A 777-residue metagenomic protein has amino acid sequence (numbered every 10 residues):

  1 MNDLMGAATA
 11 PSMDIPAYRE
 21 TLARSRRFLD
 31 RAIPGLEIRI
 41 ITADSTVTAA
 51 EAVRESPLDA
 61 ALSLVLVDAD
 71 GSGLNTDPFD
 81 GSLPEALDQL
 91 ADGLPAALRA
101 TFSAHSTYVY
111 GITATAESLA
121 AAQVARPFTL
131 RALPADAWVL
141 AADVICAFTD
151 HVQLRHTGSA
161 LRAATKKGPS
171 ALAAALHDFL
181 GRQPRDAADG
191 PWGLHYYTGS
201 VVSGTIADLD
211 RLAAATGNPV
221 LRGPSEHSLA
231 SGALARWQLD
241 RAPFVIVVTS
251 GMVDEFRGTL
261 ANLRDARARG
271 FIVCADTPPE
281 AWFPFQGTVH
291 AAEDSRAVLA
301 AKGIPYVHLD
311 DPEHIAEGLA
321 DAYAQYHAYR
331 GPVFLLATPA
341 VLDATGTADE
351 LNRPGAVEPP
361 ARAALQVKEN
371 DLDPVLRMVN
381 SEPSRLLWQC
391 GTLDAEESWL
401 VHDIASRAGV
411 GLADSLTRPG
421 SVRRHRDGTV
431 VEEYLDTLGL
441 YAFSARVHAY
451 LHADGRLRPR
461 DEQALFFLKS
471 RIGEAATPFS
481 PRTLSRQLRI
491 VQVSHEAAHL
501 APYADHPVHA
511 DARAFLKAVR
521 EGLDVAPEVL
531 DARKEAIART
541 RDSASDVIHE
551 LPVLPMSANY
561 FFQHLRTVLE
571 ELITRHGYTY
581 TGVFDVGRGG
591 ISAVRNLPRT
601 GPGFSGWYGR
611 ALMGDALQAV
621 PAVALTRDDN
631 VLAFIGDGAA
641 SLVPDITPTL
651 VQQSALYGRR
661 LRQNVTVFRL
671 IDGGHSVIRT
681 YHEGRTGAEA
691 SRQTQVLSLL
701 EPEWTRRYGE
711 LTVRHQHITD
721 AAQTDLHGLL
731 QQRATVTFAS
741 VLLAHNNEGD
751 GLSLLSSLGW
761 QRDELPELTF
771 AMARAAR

Functional and structural regions predicted by a protein language model:
G71-G73, D77-L94, H227-A230, L234-A242 (+7 more regions): Glycine-rich, anion-gripping cofactor-binding loops and their flanking helix/strand elements in enzyme active sites
T115, L119-Q123, C274-I315, P339-V341 (+7 more regions): Glycine-rich, acidic loop regions that bind phosphate or pyrophosphate groups
T129, A242, Q286-Y329, S444-L451 (+3 more regions): Conserved thiamine diphosphate
F148-L172, V333, S480-D585, R692 (+1 more regions): Phosphate/pyrophosphate-binding active-site segments
R155-G168, G217, E293, L299-K302 (+3 more regions): Conformationally flexible catalytic loops at phosphate/diphosphate-handling active centers
T165-N262: N-terminal cofactor/phosphate-binding cores enriched in small/glycine residues, especially glycine-rich loops such as
G168-D210, A538-R627, A775-R777: Active-site diphosphate/adenylate-binding microenvironment
A215, P279-A291, V422-H425, I591-R777: Thiamine diphosphate
